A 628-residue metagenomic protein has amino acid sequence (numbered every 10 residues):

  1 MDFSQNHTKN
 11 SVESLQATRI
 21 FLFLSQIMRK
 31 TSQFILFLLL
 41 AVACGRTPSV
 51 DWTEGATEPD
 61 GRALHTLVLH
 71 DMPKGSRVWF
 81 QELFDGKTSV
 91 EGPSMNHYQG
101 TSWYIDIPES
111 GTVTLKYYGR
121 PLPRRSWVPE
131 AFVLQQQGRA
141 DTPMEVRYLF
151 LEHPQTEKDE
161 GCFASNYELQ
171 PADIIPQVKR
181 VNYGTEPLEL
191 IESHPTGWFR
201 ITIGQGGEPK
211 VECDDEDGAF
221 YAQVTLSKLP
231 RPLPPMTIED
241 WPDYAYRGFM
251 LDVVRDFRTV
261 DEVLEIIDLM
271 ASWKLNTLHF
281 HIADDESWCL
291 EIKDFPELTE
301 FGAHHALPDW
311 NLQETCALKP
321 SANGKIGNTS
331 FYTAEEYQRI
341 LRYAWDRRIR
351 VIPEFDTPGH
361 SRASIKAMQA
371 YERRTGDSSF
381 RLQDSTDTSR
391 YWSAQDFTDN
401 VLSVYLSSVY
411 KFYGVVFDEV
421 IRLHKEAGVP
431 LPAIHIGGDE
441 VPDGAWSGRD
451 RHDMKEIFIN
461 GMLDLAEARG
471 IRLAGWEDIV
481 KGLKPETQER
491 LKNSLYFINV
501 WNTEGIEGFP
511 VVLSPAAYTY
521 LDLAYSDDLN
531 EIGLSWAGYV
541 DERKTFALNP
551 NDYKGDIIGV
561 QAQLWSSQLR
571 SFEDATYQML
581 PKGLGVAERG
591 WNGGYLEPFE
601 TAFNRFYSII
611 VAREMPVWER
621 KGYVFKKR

Functional and structural regions predicted by a protein language model:
F37-G45: Hydrophobic h-region of N-terminal signal peptides that target proteins for export in Gram-negative bacteria
G45-D60, R124-E239, L473-P485, K492-S494 (+2 more regions): Acidic, contiguous N-terminal accessory segments
R62-D71: Short, well-ordered beta-strand segments enriched in hydrophobic/aromatic residues
K74-M95, A131: Short acidic, flexible loop segments centered on an aromatic residue
I105-S126, E130: Low-complexity, intrinsically disordered segments enriched in Ser/Thr together with acidic residues
H153-Q155, G204-N400, S408, F417-R422 (+2 more regions): Feature activates predominantly on carbohydrate-active enzymes
S393, F397-L495: Active-site neighborhood of glycoside hydrolase catalytic domains
D478-Y496, W501-R628: Flexible, acidic glycine-rich loops studded with aromatic residues
